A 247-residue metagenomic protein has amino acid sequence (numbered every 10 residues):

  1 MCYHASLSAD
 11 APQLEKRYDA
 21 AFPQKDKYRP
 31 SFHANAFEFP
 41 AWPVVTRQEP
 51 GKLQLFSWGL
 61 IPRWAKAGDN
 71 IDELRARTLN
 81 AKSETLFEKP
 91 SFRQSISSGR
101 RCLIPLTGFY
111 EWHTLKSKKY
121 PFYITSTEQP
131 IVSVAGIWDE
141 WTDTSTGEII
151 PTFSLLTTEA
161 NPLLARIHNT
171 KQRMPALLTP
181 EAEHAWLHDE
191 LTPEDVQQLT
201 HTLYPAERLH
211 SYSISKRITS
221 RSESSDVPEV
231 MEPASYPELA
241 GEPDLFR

Functional and structural regions predicted by a protein language model:
M1-R247: Short linear sequence motif anchored by a di-proline
